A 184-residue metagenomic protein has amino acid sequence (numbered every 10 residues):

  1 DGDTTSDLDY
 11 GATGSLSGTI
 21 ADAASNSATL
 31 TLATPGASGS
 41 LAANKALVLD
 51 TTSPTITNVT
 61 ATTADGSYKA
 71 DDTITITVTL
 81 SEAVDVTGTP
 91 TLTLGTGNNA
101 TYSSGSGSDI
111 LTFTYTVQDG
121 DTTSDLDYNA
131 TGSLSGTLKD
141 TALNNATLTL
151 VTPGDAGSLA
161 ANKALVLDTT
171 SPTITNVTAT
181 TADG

Functional and structural regions predicted by a protein language model:
D1-G184: Non-catalytic beta-sheet/beta-sandwich ligand-binding modules that flank or precede catalytic cores
